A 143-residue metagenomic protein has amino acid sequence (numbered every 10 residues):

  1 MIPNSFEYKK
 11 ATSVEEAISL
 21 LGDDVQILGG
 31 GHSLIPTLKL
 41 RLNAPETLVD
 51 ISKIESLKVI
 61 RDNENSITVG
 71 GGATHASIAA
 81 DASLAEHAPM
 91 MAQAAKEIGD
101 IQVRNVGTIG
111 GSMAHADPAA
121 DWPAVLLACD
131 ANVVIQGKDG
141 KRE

Functional and structural regions predicted by a protein language model:
M1-E143: C-terminal structural segment of proteins
